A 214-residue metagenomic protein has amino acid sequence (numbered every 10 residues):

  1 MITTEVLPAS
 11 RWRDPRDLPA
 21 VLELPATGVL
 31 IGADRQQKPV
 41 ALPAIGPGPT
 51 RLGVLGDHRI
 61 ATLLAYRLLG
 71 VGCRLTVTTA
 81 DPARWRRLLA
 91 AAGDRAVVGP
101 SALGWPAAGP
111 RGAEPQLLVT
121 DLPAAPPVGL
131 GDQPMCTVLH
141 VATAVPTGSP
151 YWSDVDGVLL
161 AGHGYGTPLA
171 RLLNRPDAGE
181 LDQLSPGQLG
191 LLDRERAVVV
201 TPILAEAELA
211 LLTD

Functional and structural regions predicted by a protein language model:
M1-V98, R194-D214: Extended, compositionally biased accessory segments flanking or bridging domains
P49-L184: ATP/nucleotide-binding catalytic cores
G166-D214: Conserved GTP-binding G-domain of TRAFAC-class P-loop NTPases and closely related GTPase folds
